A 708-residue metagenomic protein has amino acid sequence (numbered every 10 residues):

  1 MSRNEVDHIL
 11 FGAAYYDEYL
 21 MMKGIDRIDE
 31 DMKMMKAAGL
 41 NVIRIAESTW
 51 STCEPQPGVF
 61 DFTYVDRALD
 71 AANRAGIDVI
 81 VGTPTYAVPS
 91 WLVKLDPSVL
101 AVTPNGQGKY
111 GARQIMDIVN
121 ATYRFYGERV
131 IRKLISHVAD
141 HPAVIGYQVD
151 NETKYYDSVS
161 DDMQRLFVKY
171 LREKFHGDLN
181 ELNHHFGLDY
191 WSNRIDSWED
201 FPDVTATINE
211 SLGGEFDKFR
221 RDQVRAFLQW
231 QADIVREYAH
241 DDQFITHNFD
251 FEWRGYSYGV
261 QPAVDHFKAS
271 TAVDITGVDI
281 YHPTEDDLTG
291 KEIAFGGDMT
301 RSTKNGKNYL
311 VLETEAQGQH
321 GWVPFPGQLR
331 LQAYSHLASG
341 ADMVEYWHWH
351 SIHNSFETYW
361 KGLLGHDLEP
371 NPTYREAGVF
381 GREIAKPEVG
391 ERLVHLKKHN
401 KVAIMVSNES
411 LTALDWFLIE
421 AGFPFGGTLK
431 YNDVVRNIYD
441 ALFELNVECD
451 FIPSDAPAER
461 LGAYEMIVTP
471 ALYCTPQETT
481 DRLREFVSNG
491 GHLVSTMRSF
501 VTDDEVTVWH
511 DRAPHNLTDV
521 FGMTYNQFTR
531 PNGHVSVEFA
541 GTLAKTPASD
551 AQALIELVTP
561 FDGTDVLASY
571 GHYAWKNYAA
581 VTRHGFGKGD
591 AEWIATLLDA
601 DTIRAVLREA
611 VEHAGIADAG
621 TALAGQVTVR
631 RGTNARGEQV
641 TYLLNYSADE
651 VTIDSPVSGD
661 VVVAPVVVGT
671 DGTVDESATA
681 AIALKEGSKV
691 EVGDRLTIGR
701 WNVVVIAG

Functional and structural regions predicted by a protein language model:
M1-V42, P55, D70-R74, G390-L393: N-terminal carbohydrate-binding accessory modules
E5-L10, A46, C53-G58, T63 (+6 more regions): Aromatic- and acidic-residue-enriched carbohydrate-binding clefts of CAZyme catalytic domains
F11-G24, S48-T63, K109-E128, D150-D157 (+7 more regions): The substrate-binding groove and active-site-proximal loops of carbohydrate-active enzymes, especially glycoside
A13, M35, I43, A72 (+8 more regions): Conserved, mostly hydrophobic/aromatic
L20-A37, G127-K133, Y256-A269, F325-A333 (+1 more regions): Short, acidic/polar
I28-G108, R132-I135, R225, W230-A239 (+1 more regions): Aromatic-lined substrate-binding rim segments of carbohydrate-active enzymes
G108-I275, D279-D286, G290-I293: Polysaccharide-binding and catalytic clefts of secreted carbohydrate-active enzymes
D241, S270, D274-G708: Carbohydrate-binding surfaces of carbohydrate-active enzymes
